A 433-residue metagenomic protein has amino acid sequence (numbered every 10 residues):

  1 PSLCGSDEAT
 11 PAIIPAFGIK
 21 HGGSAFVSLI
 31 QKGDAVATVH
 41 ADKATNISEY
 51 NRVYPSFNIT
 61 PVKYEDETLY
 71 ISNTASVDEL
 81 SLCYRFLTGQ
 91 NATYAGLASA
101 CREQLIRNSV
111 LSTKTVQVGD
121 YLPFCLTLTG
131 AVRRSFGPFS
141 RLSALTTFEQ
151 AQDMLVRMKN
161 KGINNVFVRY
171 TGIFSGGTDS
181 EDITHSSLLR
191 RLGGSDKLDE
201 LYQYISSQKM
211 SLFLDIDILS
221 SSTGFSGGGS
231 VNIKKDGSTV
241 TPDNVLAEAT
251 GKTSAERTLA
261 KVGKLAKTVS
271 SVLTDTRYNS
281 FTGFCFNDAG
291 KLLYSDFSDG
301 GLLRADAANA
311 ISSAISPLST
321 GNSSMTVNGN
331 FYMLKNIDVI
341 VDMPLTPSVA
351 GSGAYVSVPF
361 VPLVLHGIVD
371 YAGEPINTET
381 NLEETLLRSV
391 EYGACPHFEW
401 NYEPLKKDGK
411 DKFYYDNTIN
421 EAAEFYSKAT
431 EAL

Functional and structural regions predicted by a protein language model:
P1-A144, Q152-V166: Carbohydrate-recognition beta-sandwich/jelly-roll modules in extracellular/periplasmic carbohydrate-active proteins
S6-A9, I14-S48, T68, S221 (+2 more regions): Active-site-proximal substrate-binding groove within the catalytic cores of carbohydrate-active enzymes
N91, R141-A144, R191, G301-A305 (+1 more regions): Hydrophobic alpha-helical scaffolding
N91-A95, A144-F148, S195, K412-I419 (+1 more regions): Generic detection of long, well-ordered alpha-helical segments
A92-A95, S99, E149, D196-D199 (+1 more regions): Generic alpha-helical secondary structure signal
G119-K264, G283, K291: Aromatic-lined carbohydrate-binding/catalytic grooves of carbohydrate-active enzymes
M158, N287, S389: Conserved, mostly hydrophobic/aromatic
